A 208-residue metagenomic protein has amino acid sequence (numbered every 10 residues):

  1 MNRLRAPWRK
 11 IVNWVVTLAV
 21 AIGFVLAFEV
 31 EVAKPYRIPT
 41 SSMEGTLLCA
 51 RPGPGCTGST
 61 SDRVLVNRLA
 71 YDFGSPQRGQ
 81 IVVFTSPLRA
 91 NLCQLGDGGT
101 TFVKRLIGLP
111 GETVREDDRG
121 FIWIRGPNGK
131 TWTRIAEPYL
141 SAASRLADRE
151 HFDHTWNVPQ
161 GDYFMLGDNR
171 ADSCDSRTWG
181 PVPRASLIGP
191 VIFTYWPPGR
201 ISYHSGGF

Functional and structural regions predicted by a protein language model:
N2-F208: Soluble "head" domains of membrane/secretory-pathway proteins
